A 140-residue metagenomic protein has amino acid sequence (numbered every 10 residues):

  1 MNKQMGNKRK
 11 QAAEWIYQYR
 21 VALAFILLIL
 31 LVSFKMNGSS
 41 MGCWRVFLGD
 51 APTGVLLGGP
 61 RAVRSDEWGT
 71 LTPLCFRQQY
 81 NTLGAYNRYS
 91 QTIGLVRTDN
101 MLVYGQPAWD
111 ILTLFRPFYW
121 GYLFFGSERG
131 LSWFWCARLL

Functional and structural regions predicted by a protein language model:
M1-S39, V46: Start-transfer (signal-anchor) and selected internal transmembrane alpha helices of multi-pass inner/ER membrane
G42-L140: Active-site lumenal/periplasmic loops and adjacent helix-entry segments of GT-C-fold, multi-pass membrane
